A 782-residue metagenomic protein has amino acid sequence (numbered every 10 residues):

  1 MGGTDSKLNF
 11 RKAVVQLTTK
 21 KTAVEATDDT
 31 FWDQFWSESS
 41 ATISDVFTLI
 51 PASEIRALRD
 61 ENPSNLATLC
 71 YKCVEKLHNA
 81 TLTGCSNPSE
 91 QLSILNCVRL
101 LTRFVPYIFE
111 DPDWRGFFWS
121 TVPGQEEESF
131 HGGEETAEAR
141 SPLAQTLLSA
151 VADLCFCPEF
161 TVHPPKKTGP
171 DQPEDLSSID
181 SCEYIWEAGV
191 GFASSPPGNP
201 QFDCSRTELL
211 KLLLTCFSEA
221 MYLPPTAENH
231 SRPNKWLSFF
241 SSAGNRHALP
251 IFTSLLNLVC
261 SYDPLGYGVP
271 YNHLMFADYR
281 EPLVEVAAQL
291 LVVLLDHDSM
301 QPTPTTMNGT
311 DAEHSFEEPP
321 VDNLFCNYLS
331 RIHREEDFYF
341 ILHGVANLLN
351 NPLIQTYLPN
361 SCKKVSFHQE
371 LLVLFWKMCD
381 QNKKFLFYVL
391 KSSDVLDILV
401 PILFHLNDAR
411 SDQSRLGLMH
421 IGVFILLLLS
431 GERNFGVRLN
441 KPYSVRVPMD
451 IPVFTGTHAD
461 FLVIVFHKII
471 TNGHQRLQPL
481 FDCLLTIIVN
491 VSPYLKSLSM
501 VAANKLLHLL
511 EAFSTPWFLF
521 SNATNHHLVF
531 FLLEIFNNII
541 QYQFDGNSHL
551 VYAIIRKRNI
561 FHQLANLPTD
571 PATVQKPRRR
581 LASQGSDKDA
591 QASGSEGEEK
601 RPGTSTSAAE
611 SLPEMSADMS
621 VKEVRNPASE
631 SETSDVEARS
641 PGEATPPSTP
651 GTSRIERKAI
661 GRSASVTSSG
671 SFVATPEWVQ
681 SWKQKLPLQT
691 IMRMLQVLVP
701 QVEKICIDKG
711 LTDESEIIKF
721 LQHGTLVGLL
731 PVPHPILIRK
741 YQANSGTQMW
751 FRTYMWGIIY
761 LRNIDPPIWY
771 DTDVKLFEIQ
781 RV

Functional and structural regions predicted by a protein language model:
M1-F117, W678-K685, Q689-V697, Q701-T712 (+2 more regions): N-terminal alpha-helical scaffolding segments that mark the starts of alpha-solenoid/helical-repeat architectures
G3, S37-E38, T48, N79 (+24 more regions): Ordered, helix-dominated protein-protein interaction surfaces in large eukaryotic regulatory proteins
T4-N9, S177-I179, E183, D394-I398 (+2 more regions): Compositionally biased, low-hydrophobicity segments enriched in charged and small polar residues
A13-V14, F31-F35, V46, C73 (+14 more regions): Generic structural signal of hydrophobic/aromatic residues within well-ordered alpha-helices of folded domains
L17-K20, I55, G132-G133, A137 (+1 more regions): Intrinsically disordered, low-complexity boundary segments flanking structured domains
A23-A26, T30, L49-R56, I354-S361 (+3 more regions): Short, mixed-charge, low-aromatic patches
S37, P88-Q91, L95, T102-M449: Alpha-helical repeat/alpha-solenoid scaffolds of the HEAT/ARM/MIF4G superfamily and closely related elongated all-alpha
V400-L403, R410-V782: Eukaryotic scaffolding regions of large macromolecular assemblies
